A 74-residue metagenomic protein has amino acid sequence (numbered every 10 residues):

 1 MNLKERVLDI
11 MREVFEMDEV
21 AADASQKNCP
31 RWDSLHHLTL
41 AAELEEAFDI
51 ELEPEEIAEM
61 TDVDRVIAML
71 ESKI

Functional and structural regions predicted by a protein language model:
M1-E19, S72-K73: Thiotemplate assembly-line natural product biosynthesis machinery
E13-R31, A47-E59: Phosphopantetheine carrier-protein modules
H36: Two-component histidine kinase catalytic core, primarily the HATPase_c
L40: Short active-site alpha-helical segment characteristic of glycosyltransferases and processive polysaccharide synthases
